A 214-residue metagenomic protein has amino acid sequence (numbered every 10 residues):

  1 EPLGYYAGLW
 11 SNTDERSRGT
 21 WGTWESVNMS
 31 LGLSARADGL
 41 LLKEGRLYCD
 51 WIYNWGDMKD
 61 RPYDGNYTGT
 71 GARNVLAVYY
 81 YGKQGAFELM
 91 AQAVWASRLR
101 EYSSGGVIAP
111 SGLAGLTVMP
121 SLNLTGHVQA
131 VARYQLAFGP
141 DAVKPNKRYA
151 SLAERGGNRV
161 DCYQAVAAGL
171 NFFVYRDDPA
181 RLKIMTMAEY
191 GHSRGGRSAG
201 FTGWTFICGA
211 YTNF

Functional and structural regions predicted by a protein language model:
E1-N54: Aromatic- and glycine-enriched pocket-lining scaffold segments that form the walls of small-molecule binding clefts
L41-G45, C49-F214: Outer-membrane beta-barrel pore domains
